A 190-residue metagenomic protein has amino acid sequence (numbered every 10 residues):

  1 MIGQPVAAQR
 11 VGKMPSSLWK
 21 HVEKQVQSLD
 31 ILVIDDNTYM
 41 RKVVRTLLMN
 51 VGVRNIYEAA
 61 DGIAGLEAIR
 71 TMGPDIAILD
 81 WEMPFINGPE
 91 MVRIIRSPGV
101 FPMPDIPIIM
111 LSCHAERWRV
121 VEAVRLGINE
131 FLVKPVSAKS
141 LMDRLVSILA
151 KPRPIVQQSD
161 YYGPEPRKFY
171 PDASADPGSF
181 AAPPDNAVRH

Functional and structural regions predicted by a protein language model:
G3, A7-G12, V22-K24, S147-H190: CheY-like receiver
T38-Y57: Two-component/phosphorelay signaling modules centered on CheY-like receiver
R45, E90, P104, A115-E130 (+3 more regions): Alpha4 helix (beta4-alpha4-beta5 surface) of REC/receiver domains from two-component response regulators
E58-I76: Acidic, metal-coordinating helix/loop segments flanking the phosphotransfer/catalytic sites of two-component signaling
D61-A64, N87-R93: Acidic catalytic/metal-coordinating carboxylates
M83: Receiver (REC) domain active-site loop signature in two-component systems and cognate sites in sensor histidine kinases
K134: A Lys-centered signature of the CheY-like receiver
